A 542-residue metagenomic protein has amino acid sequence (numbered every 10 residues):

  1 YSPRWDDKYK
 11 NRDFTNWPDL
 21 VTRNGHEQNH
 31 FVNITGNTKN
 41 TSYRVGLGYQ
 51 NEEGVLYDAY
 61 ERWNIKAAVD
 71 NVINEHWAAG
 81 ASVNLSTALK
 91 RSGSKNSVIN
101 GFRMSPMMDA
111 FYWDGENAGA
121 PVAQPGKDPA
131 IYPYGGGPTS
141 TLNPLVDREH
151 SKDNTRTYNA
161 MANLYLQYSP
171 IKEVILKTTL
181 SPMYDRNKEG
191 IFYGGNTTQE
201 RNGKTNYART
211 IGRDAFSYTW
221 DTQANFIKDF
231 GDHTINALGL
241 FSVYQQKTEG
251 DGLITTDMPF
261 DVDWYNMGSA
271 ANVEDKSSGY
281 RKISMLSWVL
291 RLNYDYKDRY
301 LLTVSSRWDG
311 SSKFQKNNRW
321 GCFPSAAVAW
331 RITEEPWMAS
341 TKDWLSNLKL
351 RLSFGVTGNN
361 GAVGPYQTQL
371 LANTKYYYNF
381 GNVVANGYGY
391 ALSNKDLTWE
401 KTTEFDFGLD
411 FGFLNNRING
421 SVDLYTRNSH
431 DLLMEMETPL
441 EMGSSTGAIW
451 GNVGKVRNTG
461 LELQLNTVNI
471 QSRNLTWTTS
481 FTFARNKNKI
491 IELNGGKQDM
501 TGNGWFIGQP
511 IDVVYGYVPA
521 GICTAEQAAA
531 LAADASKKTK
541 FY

Functional and structural regions predicted by a protein language model:
Y1-L56, S94-S97, Y112-D153, L166-S169 (+1 more regions): Residues embedded in well-ordered regular secondary structure
Y9-K10, Q199-G203: Flexible, solvent-exposed loop segments that connect beta-strands
D19-V21, T198, G279, V383-V384: Intrinsically disordered, low-complexity segments enriched in polar/charged residues with Gly/Pro, especially when
Q28, E61-W63, A67-W77, S82-T87 (+4 more regions): Extracellular/periplasmic, surface-exposed regions of secreted and cell-surface proteins
S92, D109, N196-Q199, T303: Core alpha/beta catalytic barrel or barrel-like domain that forms the active/cofactor pocket in diverse metabolic
I99-R103: Acidic, Ser/Thr-rich peripheral helices and adjacent loops at domain boundaries
